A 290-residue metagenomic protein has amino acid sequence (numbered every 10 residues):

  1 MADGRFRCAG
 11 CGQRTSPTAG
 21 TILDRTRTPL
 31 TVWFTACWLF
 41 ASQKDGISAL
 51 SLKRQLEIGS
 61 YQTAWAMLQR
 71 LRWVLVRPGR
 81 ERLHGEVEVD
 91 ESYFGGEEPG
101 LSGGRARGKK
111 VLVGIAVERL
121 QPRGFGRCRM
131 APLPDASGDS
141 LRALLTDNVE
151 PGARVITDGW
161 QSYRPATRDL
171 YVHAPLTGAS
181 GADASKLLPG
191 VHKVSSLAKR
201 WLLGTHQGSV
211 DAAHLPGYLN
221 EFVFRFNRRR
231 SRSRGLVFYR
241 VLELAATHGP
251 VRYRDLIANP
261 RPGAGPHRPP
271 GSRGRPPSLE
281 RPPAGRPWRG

Functional and structural regions predicted by a protein language model:
M1-G290: Residue-level recognition of single "structural anchor" positions that define or cap local secondary structure
